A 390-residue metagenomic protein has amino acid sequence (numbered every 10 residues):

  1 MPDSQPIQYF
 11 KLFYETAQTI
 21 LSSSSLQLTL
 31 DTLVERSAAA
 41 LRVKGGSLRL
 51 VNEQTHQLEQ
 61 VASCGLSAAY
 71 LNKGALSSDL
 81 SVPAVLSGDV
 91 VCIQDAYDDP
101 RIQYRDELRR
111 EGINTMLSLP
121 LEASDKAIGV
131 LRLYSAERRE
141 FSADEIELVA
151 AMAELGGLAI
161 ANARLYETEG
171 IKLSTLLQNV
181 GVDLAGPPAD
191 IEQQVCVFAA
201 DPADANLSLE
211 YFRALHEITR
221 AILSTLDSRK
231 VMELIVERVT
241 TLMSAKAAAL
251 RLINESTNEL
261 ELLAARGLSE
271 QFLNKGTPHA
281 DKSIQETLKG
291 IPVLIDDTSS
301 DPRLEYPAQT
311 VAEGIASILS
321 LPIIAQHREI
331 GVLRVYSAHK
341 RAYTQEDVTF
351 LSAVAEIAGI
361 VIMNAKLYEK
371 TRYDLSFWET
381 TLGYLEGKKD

Functional and structural regions predicted by a protein language model:
M1-L28, A39, L165-S224, K370-D390: Signal-transmission linkers at sensory-effector interfaces
P6, S22, L26, L30 (+10 more regions): The cytosolic transmitter module of two-component sensor histidine kinases
L12-I20, L26-K44, L48, A214-I222 (+2 more regions): Amphipathic alpha-helical coiled-coil segments that mediate homodimerization and allosteric signal transmission
E35-A38, G45-L71, E237-T240, A249-N274 (+1 more regions): GAF sensory/regulatory domain recognition with acknowledged cross-activation on helical regulatory dimers
A68-V91, D98, I102-E107, S256 (+4 more regions): Acidic/proline- and glycine-rich, intrinsically disordered low-complexity segments that serve as regulatory linkers
L80, N114-E122, A316-I324: A short, aliphatic-rich beta-strand micro-motif
L119-S135, A159, I323-S337, V361: Sensory-domain boundary capping and coupling elements
A150-G157, S352-G359: Allosteric cytosolic regulatory segments
